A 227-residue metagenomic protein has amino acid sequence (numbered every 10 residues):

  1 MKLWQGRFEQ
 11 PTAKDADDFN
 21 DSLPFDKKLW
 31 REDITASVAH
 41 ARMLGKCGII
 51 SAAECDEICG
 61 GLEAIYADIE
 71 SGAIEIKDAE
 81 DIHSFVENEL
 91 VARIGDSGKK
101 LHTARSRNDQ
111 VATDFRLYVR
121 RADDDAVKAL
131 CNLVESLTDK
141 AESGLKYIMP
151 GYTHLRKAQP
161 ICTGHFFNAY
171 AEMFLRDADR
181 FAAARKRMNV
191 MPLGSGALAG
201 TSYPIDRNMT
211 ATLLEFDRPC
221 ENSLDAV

Functional and structural regions predicted by a protein language model:
M1-G200, P204-T212, D217-P219: A helix-coil-helix interface module used to build multimeric assemblies and to scaffold catalytic/cofactor sites
E221-V227: Amphipathic, heptad-repeat alpha-helical segments used for oligomerization and assembly
